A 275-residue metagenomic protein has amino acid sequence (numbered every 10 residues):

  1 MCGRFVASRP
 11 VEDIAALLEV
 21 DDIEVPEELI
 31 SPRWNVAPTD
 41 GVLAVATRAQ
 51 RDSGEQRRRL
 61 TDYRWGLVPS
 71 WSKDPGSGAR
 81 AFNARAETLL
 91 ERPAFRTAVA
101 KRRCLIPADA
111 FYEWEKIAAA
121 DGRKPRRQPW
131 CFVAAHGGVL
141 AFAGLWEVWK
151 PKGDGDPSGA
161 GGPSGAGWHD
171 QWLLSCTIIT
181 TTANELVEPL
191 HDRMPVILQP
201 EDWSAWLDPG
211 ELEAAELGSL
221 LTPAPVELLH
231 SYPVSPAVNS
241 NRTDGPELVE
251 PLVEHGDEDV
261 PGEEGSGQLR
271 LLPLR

Functional and structural regions predicted by a protein language model:
M1-R275: Short linear sequence motif anchored by a di-proline
